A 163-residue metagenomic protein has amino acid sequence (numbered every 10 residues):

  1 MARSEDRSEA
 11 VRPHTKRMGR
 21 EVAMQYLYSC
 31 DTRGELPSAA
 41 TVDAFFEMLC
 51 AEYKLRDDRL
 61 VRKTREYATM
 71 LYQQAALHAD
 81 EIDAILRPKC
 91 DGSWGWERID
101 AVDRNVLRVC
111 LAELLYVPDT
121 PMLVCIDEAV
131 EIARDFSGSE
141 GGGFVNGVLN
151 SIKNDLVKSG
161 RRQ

Functional and structural regions predicted by a protein language model:
M1-D135, S139-Q163: N-terminal interaction/assembly modules
